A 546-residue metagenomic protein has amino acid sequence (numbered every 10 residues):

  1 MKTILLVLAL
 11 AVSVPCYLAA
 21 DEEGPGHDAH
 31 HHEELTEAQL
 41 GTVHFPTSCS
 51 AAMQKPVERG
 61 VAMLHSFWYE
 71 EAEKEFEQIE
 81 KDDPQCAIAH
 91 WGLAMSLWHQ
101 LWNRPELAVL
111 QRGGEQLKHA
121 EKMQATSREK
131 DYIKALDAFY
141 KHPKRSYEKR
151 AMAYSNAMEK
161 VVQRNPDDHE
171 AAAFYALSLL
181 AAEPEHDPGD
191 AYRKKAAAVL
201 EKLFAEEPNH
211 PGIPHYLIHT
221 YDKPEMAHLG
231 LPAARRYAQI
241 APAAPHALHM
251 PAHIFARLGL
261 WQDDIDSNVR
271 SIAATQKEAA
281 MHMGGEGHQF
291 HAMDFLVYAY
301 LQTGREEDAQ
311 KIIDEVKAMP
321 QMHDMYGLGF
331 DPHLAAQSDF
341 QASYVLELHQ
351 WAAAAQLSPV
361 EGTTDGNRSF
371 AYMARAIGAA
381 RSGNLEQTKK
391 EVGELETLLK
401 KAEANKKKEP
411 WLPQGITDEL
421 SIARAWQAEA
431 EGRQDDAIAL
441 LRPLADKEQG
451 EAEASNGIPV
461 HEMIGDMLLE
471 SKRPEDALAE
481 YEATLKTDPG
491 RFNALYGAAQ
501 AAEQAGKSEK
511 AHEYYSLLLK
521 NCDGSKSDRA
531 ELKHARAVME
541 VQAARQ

Functional and structural regions predicted by a protein language model:
A52-E75, I133, D137-K144, F340 (+2 more regions): Alpha-helical segment of the N-proximal tetratricopeptide repeat
E58, G92, I133-A138, F174 (+13 more regions): "A position-specific structural signal for the A-helix of alpha-solenoid helical repeats
K81-D82, R164, F204-E206, R236-A243 (+7 more regions): Solenoid-like repeat scaffolds
Q85-A87, S127, D168-A171, N209-P211 (+5 more regions): Residue-level recognition of tetratricopeptide repeat
A87, A94, W98, V109-K122 (+7 more regions): TPR/TPR-like (Sel1-like) alpha-helical repeat modules
